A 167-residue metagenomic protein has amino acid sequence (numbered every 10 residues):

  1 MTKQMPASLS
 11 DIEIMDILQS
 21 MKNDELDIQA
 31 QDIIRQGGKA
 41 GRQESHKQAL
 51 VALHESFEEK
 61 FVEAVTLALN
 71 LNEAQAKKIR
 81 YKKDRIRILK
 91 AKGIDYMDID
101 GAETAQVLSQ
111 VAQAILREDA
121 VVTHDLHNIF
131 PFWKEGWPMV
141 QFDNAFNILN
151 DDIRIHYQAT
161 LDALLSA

Functional and structural regions predicted by a protein language model:
M1-K92, M97-F132, N144-A167: Amphipathic alpha-helical interface elements
E135-M139, D143: Glycine-centered loop/turn motifs
